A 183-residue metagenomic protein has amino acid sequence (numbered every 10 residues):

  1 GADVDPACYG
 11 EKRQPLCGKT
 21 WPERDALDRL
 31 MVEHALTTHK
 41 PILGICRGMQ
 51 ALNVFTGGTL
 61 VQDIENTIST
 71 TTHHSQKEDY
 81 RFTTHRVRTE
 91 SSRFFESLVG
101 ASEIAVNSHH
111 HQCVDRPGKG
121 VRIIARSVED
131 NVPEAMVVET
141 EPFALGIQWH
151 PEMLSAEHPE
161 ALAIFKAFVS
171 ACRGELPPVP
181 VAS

Functional and structural regions predicted by a protein language model:
G1, G10, G44, G48 (+5 more regions): Glycine-centered flexibility sites
G1-C8, Q62-I64: Short, solvent-exposed beta-strand-terminating loops
D3-D5, Q50-L52, C113: Short, active-site-adjacent cap segments at secondary-structure transitions
V4-E23: Glycine/threonine-rich flexible loop motifs
Q14-P15, T59-D63, D79: Short, hinge-like loop/turn segments at secondary-structure boundaries
W21-T38, E65-S183: Amide-donor transfer/coupling interface in amidating biosynthetic enzymes
L27, E33-V61: Catalytic nucleophile loop
